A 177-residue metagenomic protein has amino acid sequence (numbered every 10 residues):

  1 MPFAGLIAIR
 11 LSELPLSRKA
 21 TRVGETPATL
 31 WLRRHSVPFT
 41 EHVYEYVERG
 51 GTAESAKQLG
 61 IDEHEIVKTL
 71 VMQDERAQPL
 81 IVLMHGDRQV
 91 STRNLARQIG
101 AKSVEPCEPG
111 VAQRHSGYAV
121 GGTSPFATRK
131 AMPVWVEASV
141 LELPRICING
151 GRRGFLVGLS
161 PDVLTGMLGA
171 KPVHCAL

Functional and structural regions predicted by a protein language model:
P2-L177: Extended, low-hydrophobicity, polar/charged segments
